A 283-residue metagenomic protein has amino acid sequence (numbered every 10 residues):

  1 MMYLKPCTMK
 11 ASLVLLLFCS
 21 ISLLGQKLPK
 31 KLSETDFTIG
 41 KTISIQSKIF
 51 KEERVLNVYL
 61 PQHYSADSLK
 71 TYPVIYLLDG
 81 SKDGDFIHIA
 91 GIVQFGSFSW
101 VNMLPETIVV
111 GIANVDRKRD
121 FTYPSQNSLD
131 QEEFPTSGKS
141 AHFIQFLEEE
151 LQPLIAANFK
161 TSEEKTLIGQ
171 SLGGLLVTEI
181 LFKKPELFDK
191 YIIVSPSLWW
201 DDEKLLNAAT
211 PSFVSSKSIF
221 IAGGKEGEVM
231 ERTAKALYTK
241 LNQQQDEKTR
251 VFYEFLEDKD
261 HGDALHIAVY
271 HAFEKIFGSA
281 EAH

Functional and structural regions predicted by a protein language model:
M1-K30: Bacterial Sec-dependent N-terminal signal peptides
G25-Y72: A domain-start/cap signature at the N-terminus of enzymes
L69-S81: Short beta-strand element of the alpha/beta-hydrolase
S81-I144: Active-site machinery of serine-nucleophile hydrolases
F146-E163: Conserved acidic catalytic loop of the alpha/beta-hydrolase fold
F159-Q170, Y191: Alpha/beta-hydrolase fold nucleophile elbow
G169-G173, V177: Gly/Ala-rich beta-loop-alpha elbow adjacent to hydrolase catalytic centers
A222, G227-H283: C-terminal catalytic histidine-bearing segment of alpha/beta-hydrolase fold enzymes
